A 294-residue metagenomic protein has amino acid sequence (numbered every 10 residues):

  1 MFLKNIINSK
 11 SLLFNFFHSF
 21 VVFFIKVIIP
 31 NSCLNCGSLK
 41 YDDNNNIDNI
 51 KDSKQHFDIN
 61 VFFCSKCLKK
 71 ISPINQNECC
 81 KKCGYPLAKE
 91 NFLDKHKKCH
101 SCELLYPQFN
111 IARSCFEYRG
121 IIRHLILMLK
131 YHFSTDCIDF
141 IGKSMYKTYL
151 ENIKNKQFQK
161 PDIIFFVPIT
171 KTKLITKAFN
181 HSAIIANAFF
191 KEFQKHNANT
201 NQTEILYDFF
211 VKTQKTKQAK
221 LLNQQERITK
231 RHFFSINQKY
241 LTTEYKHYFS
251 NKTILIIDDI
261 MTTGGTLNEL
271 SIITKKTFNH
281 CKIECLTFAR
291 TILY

Functional and structural regions predicted by a protein language model:
M1-Y294: Glycine-rich phosphate/pyrophosphate-handling loop used in enzymes and phosphotransfer proteins
